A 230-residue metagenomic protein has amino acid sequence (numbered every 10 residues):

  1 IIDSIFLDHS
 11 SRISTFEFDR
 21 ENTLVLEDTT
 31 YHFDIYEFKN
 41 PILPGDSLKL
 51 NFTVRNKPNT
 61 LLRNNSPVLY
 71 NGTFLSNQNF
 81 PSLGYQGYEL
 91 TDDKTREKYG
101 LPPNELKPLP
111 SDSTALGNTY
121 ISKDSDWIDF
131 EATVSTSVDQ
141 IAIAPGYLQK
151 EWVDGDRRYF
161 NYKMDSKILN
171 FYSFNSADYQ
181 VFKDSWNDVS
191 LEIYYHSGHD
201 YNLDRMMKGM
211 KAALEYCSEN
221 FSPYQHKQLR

Functional and structural regions predicted by a protein language model:
I2-T73, N118-T119: A surface-exposed beta-strand-loop module
D3, R12, H32, I128-F130 (+3 more regions): Residues that flank catalytic or metal-binding motifs in active/ligand-binding sites
R20-L24, I143-Q149, A177: Small-residue (G/S/T/A) turn/hinge positions that recur once per unit in extracellular repeat modules
E27-H32, K150-R158, D184-N187: Short, ordered beta-strand-loop transition motifs
P44, L48, D124, M206-A213: Hydrophobic (often cysteine-bearing) scaffold residues that line and stabilize catalytic clefts of nucleotide/cofactor
L48-T53, N170-S185: Extended Gly/Ser/Thr-rich low-complexity repeat segments, especially those forming or decorating extracellular
N51-Y172: Extended, low-hydrophobicity, Ser/Thr/Pro/Gly-biased non-transmembrane segments
A132, D178-R230: Juxtacatalytic substrate-recognition/specificity segment
